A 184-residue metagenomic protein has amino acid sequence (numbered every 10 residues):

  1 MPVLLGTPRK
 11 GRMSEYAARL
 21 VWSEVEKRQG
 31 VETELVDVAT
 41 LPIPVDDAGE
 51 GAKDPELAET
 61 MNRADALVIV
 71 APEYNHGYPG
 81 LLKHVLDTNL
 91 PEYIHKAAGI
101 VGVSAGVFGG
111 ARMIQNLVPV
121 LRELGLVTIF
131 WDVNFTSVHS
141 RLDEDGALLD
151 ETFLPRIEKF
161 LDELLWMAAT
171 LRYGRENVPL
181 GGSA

Functional and structural regions predicted by a protein language model:
M1-P91, L148-W166, L171-A184: N-terminal beta1-alpha1-beta2 submodule of the flavodoxin-like/Rossmannoid cofactor-binding fold
E34-V45, P91, L124-E144: Mobile beta-alpha loop/short-helix "lid" or hinge segments that flank ligand
A71-H76, V101-A111, V138-E144, Y173-N177: Repeat-unit-sized solenoid/scaffold elements
I94-H95: His-Asp phosphorelay/catalytic-motif detector in bacterial-type signaling
A98-H139, L149-R156: Short, glycine-/small-residue-rich phosphate/pyrophosphate-handling segment
